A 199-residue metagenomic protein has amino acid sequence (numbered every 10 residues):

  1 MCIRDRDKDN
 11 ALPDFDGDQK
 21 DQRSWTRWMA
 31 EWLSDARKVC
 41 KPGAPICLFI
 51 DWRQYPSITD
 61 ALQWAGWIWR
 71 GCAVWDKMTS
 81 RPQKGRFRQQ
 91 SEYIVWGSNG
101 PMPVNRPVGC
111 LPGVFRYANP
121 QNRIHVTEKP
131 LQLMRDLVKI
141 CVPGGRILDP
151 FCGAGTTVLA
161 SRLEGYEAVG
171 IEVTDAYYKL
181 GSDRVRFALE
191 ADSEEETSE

Functional and structural regions predicted by a protein language model:
M1: Sequence context surrounding c-type heme c attachment/ligation sites in exported
R4-Y178: Core catalytic lobe of class I
Q89-V95, A188-E195: Short, structured secondary-structure boundary patches
M134, G170-I171, E190-E199: Asp-based, Mg2+/Mn2+-dependent phosphohydrolase catalytic module
E164, V185-F187: Catalytic-site neighborhood detector that most strongly recognizes the C-terminal catalytic loop/helix of tyrosine
G181-S182: Conserved SAM-binding loop
